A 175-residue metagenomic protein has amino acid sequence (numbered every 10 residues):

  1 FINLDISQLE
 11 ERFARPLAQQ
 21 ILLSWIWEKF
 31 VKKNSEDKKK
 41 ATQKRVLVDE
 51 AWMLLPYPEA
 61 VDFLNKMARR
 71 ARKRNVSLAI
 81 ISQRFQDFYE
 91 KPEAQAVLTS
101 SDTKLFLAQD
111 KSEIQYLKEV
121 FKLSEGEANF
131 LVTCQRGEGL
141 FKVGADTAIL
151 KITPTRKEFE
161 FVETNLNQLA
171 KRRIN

Functional and structural regions predicted by a protein language model:
F1-I6, E10-E28, K32-D37, L131-N175: Conserved P-loop NTPase motor module
S7-F130, R156: Conserved P-loop NTPase motor cores
